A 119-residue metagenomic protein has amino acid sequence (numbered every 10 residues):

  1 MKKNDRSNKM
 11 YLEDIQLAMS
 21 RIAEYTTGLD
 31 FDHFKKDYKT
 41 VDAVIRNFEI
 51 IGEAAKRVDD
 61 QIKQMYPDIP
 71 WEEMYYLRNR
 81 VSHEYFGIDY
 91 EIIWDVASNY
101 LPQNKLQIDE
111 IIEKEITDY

Functional and structural regions predicted by a protein language model:
M1-Y119: Solvent-exposed interaction patches of small proteins and small membrane subunits
